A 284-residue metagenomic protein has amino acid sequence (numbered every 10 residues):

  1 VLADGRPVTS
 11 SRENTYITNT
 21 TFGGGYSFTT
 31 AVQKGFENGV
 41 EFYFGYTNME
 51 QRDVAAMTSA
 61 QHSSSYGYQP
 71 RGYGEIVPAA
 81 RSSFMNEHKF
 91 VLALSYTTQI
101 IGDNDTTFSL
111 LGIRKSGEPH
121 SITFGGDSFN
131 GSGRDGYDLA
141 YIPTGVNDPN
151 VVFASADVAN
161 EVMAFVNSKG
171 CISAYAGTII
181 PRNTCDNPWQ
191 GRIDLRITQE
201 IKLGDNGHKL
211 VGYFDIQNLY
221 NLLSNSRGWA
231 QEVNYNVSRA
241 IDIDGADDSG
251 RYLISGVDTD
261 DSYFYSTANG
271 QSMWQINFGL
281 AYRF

Functional and structural regions predicted by a protein language model:
V1-F284: Short, solvent-exposed micro-motifs at the edges of structured domains
